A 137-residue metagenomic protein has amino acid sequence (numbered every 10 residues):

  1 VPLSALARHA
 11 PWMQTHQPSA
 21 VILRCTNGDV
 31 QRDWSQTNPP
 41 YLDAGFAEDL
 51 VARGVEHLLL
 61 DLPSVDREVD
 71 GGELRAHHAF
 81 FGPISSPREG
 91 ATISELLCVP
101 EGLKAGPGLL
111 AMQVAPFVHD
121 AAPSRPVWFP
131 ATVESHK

Functional and structural regions predicted by a protein language model:
V1-K137: Active-/binding-site microenvironments in catalytic and ligand-binding cores
